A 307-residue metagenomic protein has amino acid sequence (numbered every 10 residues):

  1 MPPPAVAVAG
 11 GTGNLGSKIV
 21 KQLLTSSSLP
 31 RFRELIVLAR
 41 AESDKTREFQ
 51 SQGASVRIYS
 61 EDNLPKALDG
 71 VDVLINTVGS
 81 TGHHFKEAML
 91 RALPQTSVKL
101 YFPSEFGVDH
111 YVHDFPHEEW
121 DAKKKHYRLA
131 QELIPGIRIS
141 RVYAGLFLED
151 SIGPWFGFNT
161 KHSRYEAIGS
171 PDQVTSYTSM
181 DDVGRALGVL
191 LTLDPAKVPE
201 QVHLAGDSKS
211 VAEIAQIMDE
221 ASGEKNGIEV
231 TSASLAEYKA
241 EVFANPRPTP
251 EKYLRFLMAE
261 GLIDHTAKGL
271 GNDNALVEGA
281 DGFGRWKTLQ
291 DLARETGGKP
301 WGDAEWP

Functional and structural regions predicted by a protein language model:
P2-R33, L38-K45, H84, D109-G227 (+1 more regions): Oxidoreductase cofactor-interface core, primarily capturing Rossmann-like NAD(P)-dependent enzymes
A5, D72-V73, L100: Structural motif
P30, D69, T96, I137 (+1 more regions): Structured loop/turn residues at beta-strand edges in well-structured enzyme cores
V37-T96, V108-D114: NAD(P)H-binding glycine-rich loop region in Rossmannoid oxidoreductase-like domains and their noncatalytic homologs
T77, S104, G145: Conserved residues at the C-terminal ends of beta-strands
K99-E105: Short beta-strand elements of ligand-binding domains
G227-E237: A generic structural motif
L235-P307: A hydrophobic C-terminal alpha-helical subdomain
